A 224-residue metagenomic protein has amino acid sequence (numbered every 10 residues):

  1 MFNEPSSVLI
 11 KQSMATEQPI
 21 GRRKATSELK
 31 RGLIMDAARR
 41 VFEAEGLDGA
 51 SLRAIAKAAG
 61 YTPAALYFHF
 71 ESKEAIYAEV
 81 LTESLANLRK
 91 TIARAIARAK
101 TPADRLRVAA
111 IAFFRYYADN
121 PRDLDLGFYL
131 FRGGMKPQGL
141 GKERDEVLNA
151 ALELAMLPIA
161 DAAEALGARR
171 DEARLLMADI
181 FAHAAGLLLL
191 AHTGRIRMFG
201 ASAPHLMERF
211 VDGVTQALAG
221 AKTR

Functional and structural regions predicted by a protein language model:
M1-L29, R40, K222-R224: N-terminal intrinsically disordered/low-complexity leader segments
K30-A38, I55, V80-L88, I92: Generic hydrophobic, amphipathic alpha-helix propensity
L33, V41-A75, E79: Helix-turn-helix
E79, A93-R122, A168-I180: Hydrophobic alpha-helical connector segments
A86-R89, A93, L126, P137-G167 (+2 more regions): Amphipathic alpha-helical packing segments from all-alpha helical-bundle domains
Y116-D119, D161, I180-G200, T215-R224: Amphipathic C-terminal alpha-helical segment
D119-K142, L189-R197: Amphipathic alpha-helical segments used for helix-helix packing
